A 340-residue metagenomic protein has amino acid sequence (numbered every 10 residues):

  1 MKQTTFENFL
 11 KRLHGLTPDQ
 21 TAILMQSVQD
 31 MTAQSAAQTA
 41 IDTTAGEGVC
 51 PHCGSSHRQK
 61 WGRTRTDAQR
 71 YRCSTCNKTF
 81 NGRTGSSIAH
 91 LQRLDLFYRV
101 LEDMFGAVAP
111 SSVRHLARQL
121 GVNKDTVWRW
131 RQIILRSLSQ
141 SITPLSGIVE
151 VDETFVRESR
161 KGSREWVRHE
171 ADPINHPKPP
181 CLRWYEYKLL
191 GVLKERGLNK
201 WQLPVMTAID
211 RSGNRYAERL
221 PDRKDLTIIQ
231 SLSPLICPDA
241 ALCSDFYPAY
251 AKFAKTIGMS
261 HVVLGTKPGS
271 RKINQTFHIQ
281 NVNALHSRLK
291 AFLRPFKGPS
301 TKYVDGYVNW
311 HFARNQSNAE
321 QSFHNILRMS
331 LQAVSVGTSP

Functional and structural regions predicted by a protein language model:
M1-P340: Residue-level recognition of single "structural anchor" positions that define or cap local secondary structure
